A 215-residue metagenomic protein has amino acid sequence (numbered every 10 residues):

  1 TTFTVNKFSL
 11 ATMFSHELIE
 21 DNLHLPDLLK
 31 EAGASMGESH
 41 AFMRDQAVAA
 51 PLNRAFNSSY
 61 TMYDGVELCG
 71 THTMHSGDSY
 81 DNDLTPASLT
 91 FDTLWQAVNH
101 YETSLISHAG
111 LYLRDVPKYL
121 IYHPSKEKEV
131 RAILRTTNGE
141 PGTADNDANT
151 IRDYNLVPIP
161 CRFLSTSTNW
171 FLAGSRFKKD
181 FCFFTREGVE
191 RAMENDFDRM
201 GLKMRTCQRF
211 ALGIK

Functional and structural regions predicted by a protein language model:
T1-Q46, F197-K215: Flexible, glycine/threonine- and acidic-rich loop/arm segments that mediate assembly and lattice contacts in viral
V5-N6, Y112-R114: Short, flexible turn/loop "capping" segments at secondary-structure junctions
T12-M13, Y119-I121: Short, aliphatic-rich beta-strand segments
E17, P26-L28, A50, R54 (+3 more regions): General "foldedness" signal
N22-E31, E38-S104: Alpha-helical scaffold segments that mediate packing/assembly in large oligomeric complexes
L68-T103, D115-Y119, S125-K215: Sequence/fold signature of self-assembling virion shell proteins
